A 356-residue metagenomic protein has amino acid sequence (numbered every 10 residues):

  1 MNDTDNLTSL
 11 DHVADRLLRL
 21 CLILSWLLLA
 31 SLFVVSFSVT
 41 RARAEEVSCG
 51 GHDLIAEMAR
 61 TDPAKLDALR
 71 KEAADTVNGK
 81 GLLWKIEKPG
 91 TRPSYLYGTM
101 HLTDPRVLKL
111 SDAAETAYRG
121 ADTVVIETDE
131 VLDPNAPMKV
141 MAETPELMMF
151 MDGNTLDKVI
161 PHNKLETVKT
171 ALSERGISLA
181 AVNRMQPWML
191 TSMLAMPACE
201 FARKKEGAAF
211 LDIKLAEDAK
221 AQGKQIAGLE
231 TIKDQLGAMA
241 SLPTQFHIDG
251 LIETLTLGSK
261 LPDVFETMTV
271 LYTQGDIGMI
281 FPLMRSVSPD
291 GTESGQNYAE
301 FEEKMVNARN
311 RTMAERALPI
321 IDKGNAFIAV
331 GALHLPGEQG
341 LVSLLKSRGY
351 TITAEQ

Functional and structural regions predicted by a protein language model:
M1-R19: N-terminal secretory signal peptides that target proteins for export/translocation
L20, A117, I320-K323: Alpha-helix C-cap/termination motif
C21-S36: Bacterial N-terminal signal peptides
S38-A44: Sec/Tat signal peptide C-region and signal peptidase I cleavage site
E45-F301: Structured, acidic catalytic/metal-binding patches in enzyme active sites
E303-Q356: C-terminal soluble interaction/assembly domains
